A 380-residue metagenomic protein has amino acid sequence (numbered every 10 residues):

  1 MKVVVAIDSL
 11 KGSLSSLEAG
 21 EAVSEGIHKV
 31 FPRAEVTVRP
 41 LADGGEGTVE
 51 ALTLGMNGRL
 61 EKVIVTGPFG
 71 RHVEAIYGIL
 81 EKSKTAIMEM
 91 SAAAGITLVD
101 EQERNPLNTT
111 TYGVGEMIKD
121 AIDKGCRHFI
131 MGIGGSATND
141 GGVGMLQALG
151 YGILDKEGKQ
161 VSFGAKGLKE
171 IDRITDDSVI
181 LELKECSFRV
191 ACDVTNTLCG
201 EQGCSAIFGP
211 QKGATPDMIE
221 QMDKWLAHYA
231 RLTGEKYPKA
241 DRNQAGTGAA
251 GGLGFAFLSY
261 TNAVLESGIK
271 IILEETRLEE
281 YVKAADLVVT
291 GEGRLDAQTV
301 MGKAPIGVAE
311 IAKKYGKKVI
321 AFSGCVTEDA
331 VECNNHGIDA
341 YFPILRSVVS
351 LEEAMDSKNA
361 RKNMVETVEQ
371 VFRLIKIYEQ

Functional and structural regions predicted by a protein language model:
M1-I133, A137-Q380: N-terminal loops that bind phosphate or other acidic moieties and the adjacent beta-alpha structural core
